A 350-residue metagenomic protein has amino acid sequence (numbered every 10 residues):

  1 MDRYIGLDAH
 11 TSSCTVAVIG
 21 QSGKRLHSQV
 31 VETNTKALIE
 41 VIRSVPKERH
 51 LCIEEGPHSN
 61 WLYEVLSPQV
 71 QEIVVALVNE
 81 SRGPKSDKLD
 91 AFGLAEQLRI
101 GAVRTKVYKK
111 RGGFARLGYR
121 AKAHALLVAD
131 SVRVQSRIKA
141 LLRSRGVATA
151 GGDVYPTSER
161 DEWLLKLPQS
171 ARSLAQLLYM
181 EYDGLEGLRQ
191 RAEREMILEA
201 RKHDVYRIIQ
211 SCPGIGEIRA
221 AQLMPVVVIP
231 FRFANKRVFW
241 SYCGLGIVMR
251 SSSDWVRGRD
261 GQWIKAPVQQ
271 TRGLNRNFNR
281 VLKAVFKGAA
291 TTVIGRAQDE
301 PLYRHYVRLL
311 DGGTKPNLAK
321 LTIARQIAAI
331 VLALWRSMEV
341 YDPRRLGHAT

Functional and structural regions predicted by a protein language model:
M1-V74: Glycine/alanine-rich phosphate-binding loops at beta-alpha junctions
L66-I73, D87-D90, G146-G151: A short alpha->loop->secondary-structure connector
V74-K109, A115, Y119, R160-L164 (+2 more regions): Short alpha-helix plus adjacent loop in nuclease-associated cores
R82, S86, S211, E217 (+2 more regions): Phosphate-backbone recognition surface of nucleic-acid-processing proteins
T105-A123, P267-G273, Y303-L321, R345: Short, solvent-exposed helix-loop connector elements
K122-I208: Glycine-rich, often acidic, oxyanion-interacting loops/wings at catalytic, nucleic-acid, or phospho-protein interfaces
R296, H305-T350: Low-complexity, acidic/Ser/Thr- and charged residue-rich accessory regions of DNA metabolism proteins
